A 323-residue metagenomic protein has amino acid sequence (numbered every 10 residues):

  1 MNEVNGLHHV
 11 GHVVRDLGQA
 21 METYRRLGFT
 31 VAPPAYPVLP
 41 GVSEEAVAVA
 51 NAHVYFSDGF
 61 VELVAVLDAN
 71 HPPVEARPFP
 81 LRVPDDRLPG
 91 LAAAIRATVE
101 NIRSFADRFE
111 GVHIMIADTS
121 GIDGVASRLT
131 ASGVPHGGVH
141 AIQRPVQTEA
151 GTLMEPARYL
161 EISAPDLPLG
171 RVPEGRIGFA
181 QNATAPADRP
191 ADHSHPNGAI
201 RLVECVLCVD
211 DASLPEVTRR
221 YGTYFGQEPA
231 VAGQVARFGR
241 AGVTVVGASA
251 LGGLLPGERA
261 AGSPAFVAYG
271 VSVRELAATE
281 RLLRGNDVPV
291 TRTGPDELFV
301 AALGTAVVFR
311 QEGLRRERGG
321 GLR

Functional and structural regions predicted by a protein language model:
M1-H8, H12-A32, E45-R323: Glyoxalase I/VOC metalloenzyme domain signal
V31-L39: Conserved catalytic-core motifs of GNAT/GCN5-like acyltransferases
